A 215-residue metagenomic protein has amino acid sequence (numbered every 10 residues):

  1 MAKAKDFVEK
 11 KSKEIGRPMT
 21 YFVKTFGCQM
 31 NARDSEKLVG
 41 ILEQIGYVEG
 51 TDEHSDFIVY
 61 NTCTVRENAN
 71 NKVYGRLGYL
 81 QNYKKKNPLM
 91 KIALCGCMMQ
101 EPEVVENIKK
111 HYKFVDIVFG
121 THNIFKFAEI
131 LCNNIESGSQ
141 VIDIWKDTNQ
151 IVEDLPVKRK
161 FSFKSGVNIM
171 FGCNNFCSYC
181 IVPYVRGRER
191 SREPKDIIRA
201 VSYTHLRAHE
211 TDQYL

Functional and structural regions predicted by a protein language model:
M1-E210: Proteins enriched for Cys/Gly/acidic motifs involved in redox and nucleic-acid/cofactor modification
Y214: Cationic, low-complexity basic patches in intrinsically disordered or flexible, solvent-exposed regions
